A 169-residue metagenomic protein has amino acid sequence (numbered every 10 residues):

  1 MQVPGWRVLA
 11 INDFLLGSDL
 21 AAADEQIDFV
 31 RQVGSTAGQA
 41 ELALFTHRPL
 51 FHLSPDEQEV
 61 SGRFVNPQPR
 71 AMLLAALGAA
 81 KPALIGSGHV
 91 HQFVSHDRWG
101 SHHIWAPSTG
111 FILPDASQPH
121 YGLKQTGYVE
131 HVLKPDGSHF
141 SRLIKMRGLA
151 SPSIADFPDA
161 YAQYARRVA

Functional and structural regions predicted by a protein language model:
Q2, A10, R31, E130-V132: Short, well-ordered beta-strand micro-motif
Q2-G5, L123-K124: Short Pro/Gly-enriched coil loops immediately N-terminal to beta-strands
G5-L15, A43-F45, S101-S108, L143: Active-site-proximal beta-strand elements of phosphoester/diester hydrolases
N12-F14, S54-E59, P114-S117: Short acidic, glycine/proline-rich loop/turn micro-motifs
L15-G17, F51, T109-F111: Active-site/binding-pocket entry motifs
S18-I104, A160-A169: His/acidic metal-ligating clusters that form di-metal
A76, F93-A169: Binuclear metal-dependent phosphoesterase catalytic core
